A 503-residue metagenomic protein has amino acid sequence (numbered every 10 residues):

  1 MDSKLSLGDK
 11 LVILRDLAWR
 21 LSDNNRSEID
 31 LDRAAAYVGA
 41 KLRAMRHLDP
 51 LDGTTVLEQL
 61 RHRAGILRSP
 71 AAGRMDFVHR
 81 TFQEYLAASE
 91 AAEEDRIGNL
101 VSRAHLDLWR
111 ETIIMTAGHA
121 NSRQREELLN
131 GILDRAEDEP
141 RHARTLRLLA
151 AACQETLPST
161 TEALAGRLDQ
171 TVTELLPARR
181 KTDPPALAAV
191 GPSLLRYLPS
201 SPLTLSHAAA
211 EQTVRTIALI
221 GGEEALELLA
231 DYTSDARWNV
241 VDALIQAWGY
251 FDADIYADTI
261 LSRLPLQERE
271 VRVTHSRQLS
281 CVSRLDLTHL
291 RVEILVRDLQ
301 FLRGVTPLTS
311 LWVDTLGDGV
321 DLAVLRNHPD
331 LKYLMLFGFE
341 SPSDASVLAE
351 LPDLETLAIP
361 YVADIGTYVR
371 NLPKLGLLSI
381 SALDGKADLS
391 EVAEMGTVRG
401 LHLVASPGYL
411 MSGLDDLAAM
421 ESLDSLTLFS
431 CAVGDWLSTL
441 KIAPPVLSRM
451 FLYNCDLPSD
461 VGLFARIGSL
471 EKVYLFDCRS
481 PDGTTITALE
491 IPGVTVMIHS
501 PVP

Functional and structural regions predicted by a protein language model:
M1-A87, A92-D95, E155: Extended helical regulatory/linker subdomains that flank P-loop NTPase cores
G8, V12, A18, N25-I29 (+3 more regions): Hydrophobic repeat-domain scaffold segments
S69-A71, H79, L86-S89, A120 (+6 more regions): Active-site proximal loops enriched in glycine and acidic residues that flank catalytic Cys/His/Asp and coordinate
I97, W109-I132, T145, A151-A152 (+11 more regions): Intrinsic low-complexity/IDR segments
H105-W109, N121-R125, A143, R147 (+23 more regions): Alpha-helix initiation and capping sites
E111-H119, R144-T156, A178-P192, S200 (+14 more regions): Structural detector for internal amphipathic alpha-helices that build alpha-solenoid repeat scaffolds
G249-Y250, Q267-Q278, T288-L299, P307-D321 (+9 more regions): Concave beta-strand-loop units of leucine-rich repeat
V282, L302, L325, L348 (+5 more regions): Hydrophobic anchor residues at the C-terminal helix/turn of individual leucine-rich repeat
